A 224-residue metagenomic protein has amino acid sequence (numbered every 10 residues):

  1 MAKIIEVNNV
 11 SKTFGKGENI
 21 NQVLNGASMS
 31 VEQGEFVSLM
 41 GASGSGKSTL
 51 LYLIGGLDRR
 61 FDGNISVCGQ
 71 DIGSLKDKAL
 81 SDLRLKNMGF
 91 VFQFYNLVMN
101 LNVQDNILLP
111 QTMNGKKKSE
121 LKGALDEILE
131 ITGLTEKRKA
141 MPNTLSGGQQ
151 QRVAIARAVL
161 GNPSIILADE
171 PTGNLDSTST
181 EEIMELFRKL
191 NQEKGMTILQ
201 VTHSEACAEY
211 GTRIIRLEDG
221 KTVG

Functional and structural regions predicted by a protein language model:
K3-I214: ABC family nucleotide-binding domain
I214-G224: H-loop (His-switch) and adjacent beta-strand-loop-beta switch element of ABC-type ATPase nucleotide-binding domains
